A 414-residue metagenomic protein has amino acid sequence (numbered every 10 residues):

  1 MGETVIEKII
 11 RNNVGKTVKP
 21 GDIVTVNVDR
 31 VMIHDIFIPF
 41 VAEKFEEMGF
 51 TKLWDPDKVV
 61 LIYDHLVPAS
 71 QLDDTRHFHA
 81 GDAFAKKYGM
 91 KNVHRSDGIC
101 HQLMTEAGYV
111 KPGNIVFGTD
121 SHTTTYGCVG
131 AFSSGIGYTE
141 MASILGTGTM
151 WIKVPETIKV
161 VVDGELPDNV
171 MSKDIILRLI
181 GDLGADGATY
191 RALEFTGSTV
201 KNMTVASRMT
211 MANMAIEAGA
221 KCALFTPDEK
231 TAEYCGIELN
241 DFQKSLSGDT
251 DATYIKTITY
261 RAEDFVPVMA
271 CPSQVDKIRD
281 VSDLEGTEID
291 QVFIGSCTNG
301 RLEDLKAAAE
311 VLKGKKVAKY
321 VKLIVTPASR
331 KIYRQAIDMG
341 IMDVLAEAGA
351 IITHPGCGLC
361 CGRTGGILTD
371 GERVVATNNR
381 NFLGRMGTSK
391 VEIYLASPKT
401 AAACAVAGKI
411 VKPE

Functional and structural regions predicted by a protein language model:
M1-E414: Fe-S-dependent hydro-lyases/dehydratases of central metabolism
